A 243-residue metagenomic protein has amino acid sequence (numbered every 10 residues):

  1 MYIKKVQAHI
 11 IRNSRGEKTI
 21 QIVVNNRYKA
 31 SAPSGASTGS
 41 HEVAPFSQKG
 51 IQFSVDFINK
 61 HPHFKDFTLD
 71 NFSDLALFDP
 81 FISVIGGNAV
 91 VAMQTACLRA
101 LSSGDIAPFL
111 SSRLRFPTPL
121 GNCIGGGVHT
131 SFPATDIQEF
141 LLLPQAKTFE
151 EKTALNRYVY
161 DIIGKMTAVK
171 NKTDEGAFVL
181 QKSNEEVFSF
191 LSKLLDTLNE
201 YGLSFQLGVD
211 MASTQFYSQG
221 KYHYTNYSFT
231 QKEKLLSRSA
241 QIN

Functional and structural regions predicted by a protein language model:
M1-T19: Short, Gly/Pro- and small/polar-rich lid/capping loops
Y2-I3, I22, N71-I82, S111-L120 (+2 more regions): Short, hydrophobic/aliphatic alpha-helical segments
N13-S14, D79-C97, P117-F132: Glycine/serine-rich anion-binding loops at beta->alpha junctions that coordinate negatively charged ligand groups
G16, S34-A36, I124, V128 (+1 more regions): Glycine-rich beta-alpha junction loops
A30, V84-I85, I106-P108, N122 (+2 more regions): General beta-strand structural signal in soluble alpha/beta enzymes
G35-F109, T153: Metal- or metallocofactor-binding catalytic centers and their adjacent structured scaffolds across diverse enzyme
L110-G126, Y201-M211: Glycine-rich, aromatic-flanked loop segments that form ligand/cofactor-binding clefts across common enzyme folds
H129-N243: Metal-dependent enolase-superfamily TIM-barrel catalytic cores that perform enediolate-based chemistry
